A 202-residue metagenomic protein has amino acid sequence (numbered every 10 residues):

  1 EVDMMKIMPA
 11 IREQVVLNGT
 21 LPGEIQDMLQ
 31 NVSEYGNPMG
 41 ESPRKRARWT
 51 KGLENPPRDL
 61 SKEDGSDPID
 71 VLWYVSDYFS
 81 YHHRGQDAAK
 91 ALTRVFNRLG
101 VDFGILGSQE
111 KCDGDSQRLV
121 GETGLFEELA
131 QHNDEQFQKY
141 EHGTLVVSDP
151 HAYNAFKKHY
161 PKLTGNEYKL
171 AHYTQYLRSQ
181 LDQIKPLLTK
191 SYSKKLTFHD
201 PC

Functional and structural regions predicted by a protein language model:
E1-Y160: Iron-sulfur-cluster electron-transfer modules
P68-D70, E141-H142, E167, T189 (+1 more regions): A general structural motif
V75, D149, H172-T174, D200: Short, structured patches in soluble enzyme cores that scaffold and shape functional sites
Y81-D87, R178-Q180, C202: Active-site glycine- and acidic-residue-rich loops that bind and position anionic ligands or nucleotide-like cofactors
L145, K169-L181: Catalytic core of nucleotide-activated saccharide and alditol-phosphate transferases
Y153-T174: Short acidic, glycine/proline-enriched helix-loop-strand junctions
L181-C202: Redox cofactor-anchoring modules in respiratory/redox and cofactor-processing assemblies
